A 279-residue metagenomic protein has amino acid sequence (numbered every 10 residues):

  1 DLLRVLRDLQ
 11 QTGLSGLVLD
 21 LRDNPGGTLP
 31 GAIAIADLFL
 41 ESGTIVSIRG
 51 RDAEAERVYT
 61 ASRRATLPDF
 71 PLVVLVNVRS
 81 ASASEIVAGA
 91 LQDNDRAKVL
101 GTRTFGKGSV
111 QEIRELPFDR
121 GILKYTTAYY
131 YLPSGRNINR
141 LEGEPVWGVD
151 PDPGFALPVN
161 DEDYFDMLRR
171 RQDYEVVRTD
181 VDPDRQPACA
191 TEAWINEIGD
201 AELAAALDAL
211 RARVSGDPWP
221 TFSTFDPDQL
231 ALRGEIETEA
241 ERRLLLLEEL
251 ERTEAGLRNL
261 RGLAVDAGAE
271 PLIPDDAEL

Functional and structural regions predicted by a protein language model:
D1-E278: C-terminal "post-core" interaction segments
